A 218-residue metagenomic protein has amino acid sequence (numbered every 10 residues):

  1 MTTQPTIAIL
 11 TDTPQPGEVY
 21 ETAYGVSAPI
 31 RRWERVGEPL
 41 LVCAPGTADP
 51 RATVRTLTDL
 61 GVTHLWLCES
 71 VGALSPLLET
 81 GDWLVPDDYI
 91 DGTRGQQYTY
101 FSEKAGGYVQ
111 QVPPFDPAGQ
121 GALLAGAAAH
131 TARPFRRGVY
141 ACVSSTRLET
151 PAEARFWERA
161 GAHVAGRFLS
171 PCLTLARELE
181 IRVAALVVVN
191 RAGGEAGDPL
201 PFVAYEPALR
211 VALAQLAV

Functional and structural regions predicted by a protein language model:
M1-Q111: Metabolite-binding pocket within alpha/beta catalytic cores that recognizes anionic/polar moieties
T58-G61, E158, R177: Non-catalytic positions within long, well-ordered alpha-helices that form the structural scaffold/packing of enzyme
T63-H64, H163, R182: Short acidic/polar active-site loop segments enriched in Thr and Asp
P113-R159: Active-site rim beta-loop-alpha module in soluble metabolic enzymes
R167-D198: Zn-dependent metallopeptidase/amidohydrolase metal-coordination segment
G193-V218: His/Asp/Glu-rich mid-to-C-terminal helical/loop segments that flank catalytic regions of hydrolases
